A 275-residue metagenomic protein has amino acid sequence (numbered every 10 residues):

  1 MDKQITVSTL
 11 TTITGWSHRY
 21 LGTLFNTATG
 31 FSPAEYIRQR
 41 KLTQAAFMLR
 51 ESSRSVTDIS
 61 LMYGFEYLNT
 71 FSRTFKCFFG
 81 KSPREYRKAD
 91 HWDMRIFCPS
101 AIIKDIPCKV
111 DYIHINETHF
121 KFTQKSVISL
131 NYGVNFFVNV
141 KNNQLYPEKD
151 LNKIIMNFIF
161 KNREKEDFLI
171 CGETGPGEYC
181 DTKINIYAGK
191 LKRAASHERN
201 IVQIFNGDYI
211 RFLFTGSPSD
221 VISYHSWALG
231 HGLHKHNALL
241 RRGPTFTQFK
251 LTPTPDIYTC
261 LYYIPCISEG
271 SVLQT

Functional and structural regions predicted by a protein language model:
Q4-S8, T27-Y63, D90-V110: Terminal helix-turn-helix DNA-binding modules in bacterial transcription factors
L10-I13, S17-Y20, E66-Y67: Short coil turns linking two alpha-helices in DNA-binding domains
S17, S32, S55, E66 (+1 more regions): Short coil/turn motifs that cap or connect alpha-helices
M62-E66, K76: A short, basic/aromatic helix-end/turn motif that makes direct DNA contacts
R73-F120, K125-S129, F137-P147: …primarily DNA-binding HTH/wHTH and HhH modules…
T118-K183: Non-catalytic interaction/regulatory modules that flank or connect domains
F158-T275: C-terminal regulatory/effector modules of DNA-binding transcriptional regulators
